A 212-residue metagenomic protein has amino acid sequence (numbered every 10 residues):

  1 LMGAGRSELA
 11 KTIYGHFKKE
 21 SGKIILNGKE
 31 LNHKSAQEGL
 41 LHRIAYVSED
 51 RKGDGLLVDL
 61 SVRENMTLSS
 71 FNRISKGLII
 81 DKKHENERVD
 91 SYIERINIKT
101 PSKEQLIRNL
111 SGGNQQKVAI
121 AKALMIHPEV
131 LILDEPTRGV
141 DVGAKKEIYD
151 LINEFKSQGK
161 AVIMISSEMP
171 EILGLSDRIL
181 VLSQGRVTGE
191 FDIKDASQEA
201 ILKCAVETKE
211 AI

Functional and structural regions predicted by a protein language model:
M2-I212: Glycine-rich phosphate-binding loops of nucleotide-dependent enzymes
